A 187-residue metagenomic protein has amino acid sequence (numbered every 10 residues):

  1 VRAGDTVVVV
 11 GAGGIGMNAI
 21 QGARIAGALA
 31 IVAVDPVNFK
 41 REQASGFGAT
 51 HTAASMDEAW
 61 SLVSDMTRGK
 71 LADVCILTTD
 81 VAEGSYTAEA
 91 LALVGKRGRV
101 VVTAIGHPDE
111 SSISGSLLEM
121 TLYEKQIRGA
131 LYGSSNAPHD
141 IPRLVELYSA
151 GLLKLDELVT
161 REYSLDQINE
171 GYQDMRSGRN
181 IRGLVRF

Functional and structural regions predicted by a protein language model:
V1, T67, L93-G95: A generic alpha-to-beta junction signature in SAM-dependent methyltransferases
V1-D57: Mid-domain Rossmann-like dinucleotide-binding core that forms the NAD(H)/NADP(H) cofactor-binding site
D5, G98-R99, K125: Glycine-centered, small-residue-biased loops immediately flanking beta-strands in adenine/cofactor-binding cores
D57, A88-A92, K96, S134-F187: C-terminal hydrophobic helical "lid"/dimerization subdomain of Rossmann-like NAD(P)H-dependent oxidoreductases
A59-G69: Short amphipathic alpha-helix with an adjacent loop that forms part of the alpha/beta core around
I76: N-terminal Rossmann-like NAD(P) cofactor-binding module of classical short-chain dehydrogenase/reductase
T79-D80, T103-H107, L131-G133, L158: Short strand-turn motif at the edge of the Rossmann-like AdoMet-binding core
I105-E124, I141-L144: Rossmann-fold NAD(P)-binding glycine/threonine-rich loop
